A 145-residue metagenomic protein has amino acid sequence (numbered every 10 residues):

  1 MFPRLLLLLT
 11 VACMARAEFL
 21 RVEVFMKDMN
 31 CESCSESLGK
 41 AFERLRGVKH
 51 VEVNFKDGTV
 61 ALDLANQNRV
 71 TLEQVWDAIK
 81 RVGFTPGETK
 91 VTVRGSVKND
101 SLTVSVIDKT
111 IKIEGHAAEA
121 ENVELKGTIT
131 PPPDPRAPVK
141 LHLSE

Functional and structural regions predicted by a protein language model:
M1-L8: Sec-dependent signal peptide recognition, specifically the positively charged N-region followed immediately by
L8-A17: Hydrophobic h-region of N-terminal signal peptides that target proteins for export in Gram-negative bacteria
V22-K27, E32-K80: N-terminal, post-signal-peptide region of Sec/Tat-exported proteins
D77-K90: Short, internal strand/loop/helix patches that form the active-site neighborhood or redox-interaction surface
E88-D100, G127: Structural detector for short beta-strands of small beta-barrel domains
N99-H116: OB-fold (S1/OB) nucleic-acid-binding surfaces
A117-T128: Short nucleic-acid-contacting surface segments enriched for D/E, G, S/T with interspersed K/R
P135-E145: OB-fold/S1-family single-stranded nucleic acid-binding modules
